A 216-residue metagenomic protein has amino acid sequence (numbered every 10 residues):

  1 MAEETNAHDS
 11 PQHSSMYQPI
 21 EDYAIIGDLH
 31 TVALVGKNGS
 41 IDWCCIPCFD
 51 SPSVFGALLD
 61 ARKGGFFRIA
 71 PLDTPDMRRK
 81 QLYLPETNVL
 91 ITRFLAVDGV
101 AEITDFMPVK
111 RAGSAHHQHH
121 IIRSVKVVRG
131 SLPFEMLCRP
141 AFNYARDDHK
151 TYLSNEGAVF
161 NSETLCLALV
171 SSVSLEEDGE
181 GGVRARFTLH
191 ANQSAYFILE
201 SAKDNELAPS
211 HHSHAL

Functional and structural regions predicted by a protein language model:
M1-M16: Basic/polar N-terminal segments that are highly enriched at the extreme N-terminus, encompassing both cleavable
H13-A215: Beta-sandwich/jelly-roll carbohydrate-recognition scaffolds of carbohydrate-active enzymes
